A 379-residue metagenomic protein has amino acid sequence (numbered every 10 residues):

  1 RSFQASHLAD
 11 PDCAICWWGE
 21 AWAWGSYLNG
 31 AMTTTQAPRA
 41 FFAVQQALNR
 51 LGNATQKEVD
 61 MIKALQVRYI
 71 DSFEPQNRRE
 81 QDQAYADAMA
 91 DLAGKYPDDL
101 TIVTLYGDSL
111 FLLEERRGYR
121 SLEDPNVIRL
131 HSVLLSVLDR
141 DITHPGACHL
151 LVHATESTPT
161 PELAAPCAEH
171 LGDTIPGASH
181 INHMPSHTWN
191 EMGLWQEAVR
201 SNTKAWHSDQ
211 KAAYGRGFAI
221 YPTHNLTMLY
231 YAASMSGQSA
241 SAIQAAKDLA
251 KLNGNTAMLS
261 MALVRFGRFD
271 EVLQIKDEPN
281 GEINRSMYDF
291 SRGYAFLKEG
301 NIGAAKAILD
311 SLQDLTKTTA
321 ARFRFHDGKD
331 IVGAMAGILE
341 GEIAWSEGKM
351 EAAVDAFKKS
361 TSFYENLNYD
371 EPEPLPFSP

Functional and structural regions predicted by a protein language model:
F3-A9, A93-K95, L138-R140, E169-G177 (+5 more regions): Solenoid-like repeat scaffolds
A9, G52, K57, R78-Q81 (+12 more regions): Short coil/turn linker motifs that delimit alpha-helical repeat modules in TPR/alpha-solenoid proteins
D10, W18-L51: Active-site-surrounding "flap" and adjacent substrate/cofactor-binding loops of secreted or lumenal enzymes, prototyped
D12-Y27, G52-E74, D98-G118, D141-T155 (+6 more regions): Amphipathic alpha-helical repeat scaffolds of TPR domains
T35-A47, R79-L92, E123-L138, P161-D173 (+5 more regions): Alpha-helical repeat scaffolds
L297-G300, D330-T361, P372-P379: C-terminal substrate/ligand-recognition segments
